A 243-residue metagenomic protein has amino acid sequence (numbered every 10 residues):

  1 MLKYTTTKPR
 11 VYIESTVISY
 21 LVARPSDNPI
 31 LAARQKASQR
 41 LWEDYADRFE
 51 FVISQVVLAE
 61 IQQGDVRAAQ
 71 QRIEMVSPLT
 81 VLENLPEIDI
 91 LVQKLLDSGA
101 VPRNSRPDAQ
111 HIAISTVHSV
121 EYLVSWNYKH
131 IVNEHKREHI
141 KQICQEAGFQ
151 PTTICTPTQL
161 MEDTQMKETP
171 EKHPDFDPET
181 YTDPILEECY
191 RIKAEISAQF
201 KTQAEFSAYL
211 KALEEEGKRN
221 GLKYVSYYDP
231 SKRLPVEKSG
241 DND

Functional and structural regions predicted by a protein language model:
M1-I53, Q62-Q71, L79, D97-R103 (+2 more regions): Short, well-structured N-terminal submotif of metal-dependent ribonuclease cores
I13-E14, I53-S54, N104-R106, Q142-Q165 (+1 more regions): Histidine- and aromatic-rich ligand-binding microenvironments
S15, Q55, W126-Y128: Short secondary-structure boundary segments
A59-E60, E87-L91, P157-Q165, K232: A short acidic, often aromatic-flanked loop/helix-cap motif at beta-alpha or helix-coil junctions that lines enzyme
D65, E74, N127, E146-F149 (+1 more regions): Anionic, Ser/Thr-rich low-complexity intrinsically disordered regions
Q71-E74, T80-N84, T156: Extended, non-globular alpha-helical segments
P78-H139: Active-site neighborhoods of divalent-metal-dependent phosphate/nucleic-acid chemistry enzymes
